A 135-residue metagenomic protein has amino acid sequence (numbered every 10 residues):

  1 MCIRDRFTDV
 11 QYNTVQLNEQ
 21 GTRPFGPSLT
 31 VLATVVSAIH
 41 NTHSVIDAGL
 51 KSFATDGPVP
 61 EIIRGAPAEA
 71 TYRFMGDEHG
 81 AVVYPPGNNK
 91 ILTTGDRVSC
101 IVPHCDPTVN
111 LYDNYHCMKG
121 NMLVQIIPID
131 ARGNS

Functional and structural regions predicted by a protein language model:
R4-S135: Active-site anion/phosphate-binding pocket segments in diverse small-molecule metabolic enzymes
